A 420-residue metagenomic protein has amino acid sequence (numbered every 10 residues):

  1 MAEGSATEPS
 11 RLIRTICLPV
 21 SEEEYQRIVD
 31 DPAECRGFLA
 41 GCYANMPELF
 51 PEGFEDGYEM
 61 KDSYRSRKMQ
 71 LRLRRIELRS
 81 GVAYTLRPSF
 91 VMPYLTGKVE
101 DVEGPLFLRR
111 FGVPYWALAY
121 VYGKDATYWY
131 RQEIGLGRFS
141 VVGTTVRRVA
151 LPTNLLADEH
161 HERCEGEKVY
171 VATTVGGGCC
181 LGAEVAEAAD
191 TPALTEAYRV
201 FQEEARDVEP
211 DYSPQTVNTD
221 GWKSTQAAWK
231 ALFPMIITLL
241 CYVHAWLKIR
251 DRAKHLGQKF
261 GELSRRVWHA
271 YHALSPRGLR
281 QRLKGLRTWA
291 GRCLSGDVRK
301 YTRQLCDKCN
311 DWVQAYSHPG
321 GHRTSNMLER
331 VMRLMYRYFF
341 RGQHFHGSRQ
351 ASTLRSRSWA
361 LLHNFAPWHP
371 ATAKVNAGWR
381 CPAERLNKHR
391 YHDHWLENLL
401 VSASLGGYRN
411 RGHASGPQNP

Functional and structural regions predicted by a protein language model:
M1-M92, G342, T353, R357: Short, conserved DNA-binding cores of transcription-related domains
A2-P9, E203-N218, T225-S352: Extended amphipathic alpha-helical interaction segments
Y25, V298-R303, D307-L334, Y338-H344 (+2 more regions): C-terminal domain-tail junction helix/linker
R65-I76, L136-V142, G320-M327: An acidic intrinsically disordered interaction segment
E77, G81-G166: Short, positively charged, Gly/Tyr-enriched micro-motifs that form contact patches at catalytic or ligand/partner
Y84-R87, C179-E184, R341-F345: Short small-residue beta-strand/loop micro-motif enriched in glycine and branched aliphatics
R131-V217, K223, A227-A228: RNase H-like nuclease fold core
V149, G347-Q350, A373-N376: Short coil/turn segments at secondary-structure boundaries
